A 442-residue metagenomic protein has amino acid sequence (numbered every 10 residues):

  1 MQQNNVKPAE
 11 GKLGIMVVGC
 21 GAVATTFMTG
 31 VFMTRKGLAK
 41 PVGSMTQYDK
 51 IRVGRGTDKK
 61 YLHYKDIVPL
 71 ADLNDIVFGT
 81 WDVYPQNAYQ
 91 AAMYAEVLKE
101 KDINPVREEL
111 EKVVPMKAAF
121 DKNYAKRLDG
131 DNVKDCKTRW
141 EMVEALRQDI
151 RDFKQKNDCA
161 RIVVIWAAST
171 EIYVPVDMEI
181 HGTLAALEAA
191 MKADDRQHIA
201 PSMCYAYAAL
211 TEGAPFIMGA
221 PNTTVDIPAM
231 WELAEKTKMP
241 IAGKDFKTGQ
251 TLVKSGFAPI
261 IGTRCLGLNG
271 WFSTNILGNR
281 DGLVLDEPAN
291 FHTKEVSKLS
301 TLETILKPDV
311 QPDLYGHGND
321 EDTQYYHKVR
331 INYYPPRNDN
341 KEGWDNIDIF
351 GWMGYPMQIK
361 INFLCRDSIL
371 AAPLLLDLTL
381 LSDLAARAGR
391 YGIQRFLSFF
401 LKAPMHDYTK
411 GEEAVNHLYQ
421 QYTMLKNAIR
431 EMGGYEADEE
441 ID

Functional and structural regions predicted by a protein language model:
M1-A220, T224-K236, Q250-G256, Q358-D442: Metallocofactor- and cofactor-centric catalytic cores in central/energy metabolism, strongly enriched
G213-A214, M239, C265-L266: Short glycine/serine/threonine/alanine-rich loop segments
N222-T237, I276-P288, T304-D313, Y334-E342 (+2 more regions): Short flexible/disordered coil segments
A242-K244, T248-N319: Conserved anion/nucleotide-ligand pocket segment
T293, S297-I393: Glycine-rich, aromatic-lined ligand/substrate-binding cores of catalytic and carbohydrate-binding domains
